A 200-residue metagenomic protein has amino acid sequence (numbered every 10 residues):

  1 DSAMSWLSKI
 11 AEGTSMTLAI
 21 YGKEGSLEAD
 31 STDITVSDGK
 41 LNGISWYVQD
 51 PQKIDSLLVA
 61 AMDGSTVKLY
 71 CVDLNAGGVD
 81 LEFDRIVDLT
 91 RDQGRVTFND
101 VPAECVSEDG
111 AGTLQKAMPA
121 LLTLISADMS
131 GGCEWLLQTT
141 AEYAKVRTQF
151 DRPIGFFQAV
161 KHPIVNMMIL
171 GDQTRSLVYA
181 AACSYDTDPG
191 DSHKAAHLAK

Functional and structural regions predicted by a protein language model:
D1-S8, E12, V48-D55, Y185: Internal helix-loop-helix
W6-L7, E24-G25, D33, S45-Q49 (+2 more regions): A generic local secondary-structure boundary/capping motif
E12-K23, V59: A short, Trp-centered hydrophobic/proline-enriched beta-strand micro-motif
E12-T14, D30-T32, K53-D55, T66 (+4 more regions): A generic structural signal for well-ordered coil/turn residues at beta-strand boundaries that shape enzyme active-site
E28-N42: Cytochrome P450 C-terminal beta-domain/meander region
I44-V79: A short core secondary-structure module
L81-D172: Glycine-rich beta->alpha junctions and the first turn(s) of the following alpha-helix
A141, K145, Q149-R152, M168-K200: C-terminal helix-coil-helix/basic helical segment that borders enzyme active sites and/or dimer interfaces and provides
